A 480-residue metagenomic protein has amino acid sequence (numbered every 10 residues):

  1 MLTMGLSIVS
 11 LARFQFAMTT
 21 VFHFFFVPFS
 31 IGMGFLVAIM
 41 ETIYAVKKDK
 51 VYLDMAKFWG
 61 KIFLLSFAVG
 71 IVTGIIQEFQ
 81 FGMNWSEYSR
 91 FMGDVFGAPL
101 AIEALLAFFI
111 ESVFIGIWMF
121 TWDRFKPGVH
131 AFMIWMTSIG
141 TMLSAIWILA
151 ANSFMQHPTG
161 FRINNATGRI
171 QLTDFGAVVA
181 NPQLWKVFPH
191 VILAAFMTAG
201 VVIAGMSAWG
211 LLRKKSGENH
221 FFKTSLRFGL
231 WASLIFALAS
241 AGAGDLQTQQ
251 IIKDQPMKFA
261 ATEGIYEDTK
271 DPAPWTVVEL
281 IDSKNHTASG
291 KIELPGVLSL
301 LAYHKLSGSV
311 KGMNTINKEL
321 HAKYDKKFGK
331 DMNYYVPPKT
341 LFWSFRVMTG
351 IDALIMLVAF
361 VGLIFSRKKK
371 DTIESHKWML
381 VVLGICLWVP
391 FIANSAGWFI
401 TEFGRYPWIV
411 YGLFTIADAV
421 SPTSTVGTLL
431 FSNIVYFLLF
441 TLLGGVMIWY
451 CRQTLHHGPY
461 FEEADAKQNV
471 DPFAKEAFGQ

Functional and structural regions predicted by a protein language model:
L2-Q480: Polytopic transmembrane helical bundles with strong interfacial aromatic enrichment
